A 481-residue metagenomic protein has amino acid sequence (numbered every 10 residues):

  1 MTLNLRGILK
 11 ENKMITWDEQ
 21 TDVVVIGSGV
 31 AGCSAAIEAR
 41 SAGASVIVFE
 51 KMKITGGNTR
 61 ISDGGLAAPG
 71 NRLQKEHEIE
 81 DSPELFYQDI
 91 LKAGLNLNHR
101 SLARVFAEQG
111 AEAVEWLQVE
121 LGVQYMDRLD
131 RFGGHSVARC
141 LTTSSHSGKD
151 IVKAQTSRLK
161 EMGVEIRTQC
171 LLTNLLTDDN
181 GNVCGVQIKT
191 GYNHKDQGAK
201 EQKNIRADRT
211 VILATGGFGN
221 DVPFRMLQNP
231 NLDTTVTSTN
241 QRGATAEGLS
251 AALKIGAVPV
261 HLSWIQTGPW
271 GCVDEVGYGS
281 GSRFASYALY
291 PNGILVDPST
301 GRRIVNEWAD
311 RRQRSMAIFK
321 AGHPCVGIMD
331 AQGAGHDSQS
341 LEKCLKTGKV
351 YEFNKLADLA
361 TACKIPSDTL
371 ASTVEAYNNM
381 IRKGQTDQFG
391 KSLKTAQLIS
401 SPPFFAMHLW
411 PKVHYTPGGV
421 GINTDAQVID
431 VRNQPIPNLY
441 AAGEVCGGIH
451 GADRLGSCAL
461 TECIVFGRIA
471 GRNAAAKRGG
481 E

Functional and structural regions predicted by a protein language model:
M1-V23, S41, I449, D453 (+1 more regions): Extreme N-terminal leader/targeting segments of oxidoreductases
L3-R6, K10-K13, S45, K51-E165 (+4 more regions): Conserved N-terminal/central alpha/beta ligand/cofactor-binding core
W17-D18, N204, D337, E342-C344 (+1 more regions): C-terminal structured subdomain/cap of oxidoreductase catalytic cores
V23-V48: N-terminal Rossmann-like FAD-binding beta1-loop-alpha1 element of flavoenzymes
G148-S157, T173-Q202, T210, G219: Hydrophobic, small-residue-rich alpha-helical packing segments that form membrane-like cores
N174, T369-D453: A glycine-rich dinucleotide-binding beta-alpha-beta segment and adjacent secondary-structure elements that constitute
N193-H194, G198-Q202, R206-D274, F466-I469 (+1 more regions): Glycine-rich loop(s) and the adjacent beta-strand/alpha-helix scaffold that form part
L249-T369: An anion/pyrophosphate-binding glycine-rich loop and adjacent beta-alpha core in soluble alpha-beta enzymes
